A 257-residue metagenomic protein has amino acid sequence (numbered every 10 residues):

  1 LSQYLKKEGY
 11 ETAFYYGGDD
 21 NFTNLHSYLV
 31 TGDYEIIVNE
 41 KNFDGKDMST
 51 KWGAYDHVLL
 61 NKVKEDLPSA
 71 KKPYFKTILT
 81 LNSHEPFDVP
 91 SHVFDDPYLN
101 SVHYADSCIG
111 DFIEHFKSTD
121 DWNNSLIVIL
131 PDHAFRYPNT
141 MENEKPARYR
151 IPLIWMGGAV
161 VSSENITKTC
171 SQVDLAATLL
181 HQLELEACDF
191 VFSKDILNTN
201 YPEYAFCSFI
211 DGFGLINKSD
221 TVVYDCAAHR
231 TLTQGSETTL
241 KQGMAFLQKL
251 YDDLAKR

Functional and structural regions predicted by a protein language model:
L1-R257: Solvent-exposed soluble domains appended to multi-pass membrane proteins
